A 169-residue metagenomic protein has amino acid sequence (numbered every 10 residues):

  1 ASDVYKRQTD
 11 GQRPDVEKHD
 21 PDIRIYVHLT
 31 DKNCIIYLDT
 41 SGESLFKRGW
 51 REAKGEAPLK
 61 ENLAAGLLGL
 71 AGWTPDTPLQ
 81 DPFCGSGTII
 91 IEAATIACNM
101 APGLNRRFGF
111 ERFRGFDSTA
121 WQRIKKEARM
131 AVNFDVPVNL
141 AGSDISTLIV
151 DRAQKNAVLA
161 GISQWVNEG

Functional and structural regions predicted by a protein language model:
A1-Y5: Short, small-residue-biased leader/transition segments that mark boundaries at the very start of proteins
K6-G11, G161-Q164: Short secondary-structure junctions
R7, R24, H28-L70: Class I S-adenosyl-L-methionine
T9-D20: Active-site phosphate-binding and catalytic loops of NTP-dependent enzymes
K18-L29, S86-G87: Beta-rich nucleic-acid/ligand-interaction surfaces
L59-N167: Conserved S-adenosyl-L-methionine
